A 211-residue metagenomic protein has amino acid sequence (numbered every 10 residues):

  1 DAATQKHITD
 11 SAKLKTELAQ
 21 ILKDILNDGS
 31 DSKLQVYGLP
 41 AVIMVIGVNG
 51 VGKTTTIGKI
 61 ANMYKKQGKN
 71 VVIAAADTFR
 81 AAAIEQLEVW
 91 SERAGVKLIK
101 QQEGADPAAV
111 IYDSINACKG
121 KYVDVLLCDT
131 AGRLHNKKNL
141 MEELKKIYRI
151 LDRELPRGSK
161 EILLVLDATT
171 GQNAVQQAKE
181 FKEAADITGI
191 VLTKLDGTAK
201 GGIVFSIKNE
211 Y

Functional and structural regions predicted by a protein language model:
D1-A76, A83-K119, V123-C128: Primarily NTPase-proximal linker/entry elements flanking Walker-type ATP/GTP-binding cores
I8, A12, A81, K138 (+1 more regions): Non-catalytic, surface-exposed connector residues within folded enzymatic/regulatory domains
K53, D77, D129, D167 (+1 more regions): Acidic active-site catalytic centers that drive phospho-/nucleotidyl reactions and related ester hydrolyses
D106-K121, H135-Y211: Conserved catalytic-core segment of NTP-binding enzymes
A131-R133: Short glycine-rich anion-binding loops that position phosphate/pyrophosphate groups of nucleotides and phosphorylated
